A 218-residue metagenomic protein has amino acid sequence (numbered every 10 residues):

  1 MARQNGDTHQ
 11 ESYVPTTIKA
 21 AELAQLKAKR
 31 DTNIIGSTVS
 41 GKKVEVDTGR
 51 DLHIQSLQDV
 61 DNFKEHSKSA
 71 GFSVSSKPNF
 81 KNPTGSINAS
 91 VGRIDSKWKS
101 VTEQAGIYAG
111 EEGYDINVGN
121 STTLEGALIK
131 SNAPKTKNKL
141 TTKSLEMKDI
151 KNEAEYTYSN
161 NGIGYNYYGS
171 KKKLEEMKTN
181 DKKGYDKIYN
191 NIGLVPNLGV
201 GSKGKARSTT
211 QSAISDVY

Functional and structural regions predicted by a protein language model:
M1-Y218: Binding/recognition "hotspot" determinant
